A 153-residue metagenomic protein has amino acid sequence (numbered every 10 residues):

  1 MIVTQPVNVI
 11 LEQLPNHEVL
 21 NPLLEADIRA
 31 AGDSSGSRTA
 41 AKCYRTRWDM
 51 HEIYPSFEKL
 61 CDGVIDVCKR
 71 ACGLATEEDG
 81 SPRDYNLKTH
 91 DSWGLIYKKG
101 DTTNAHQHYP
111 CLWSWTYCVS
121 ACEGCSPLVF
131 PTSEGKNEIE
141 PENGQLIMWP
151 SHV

Functional and structural regions predicted by a protein language model:
M1-D84: Non-heme Fe(II)/2-oxoglutarate
G80, Y85-H152: Catalytic core of non-heme Fe(II) oxygenases with the double-stranded beta-helix
